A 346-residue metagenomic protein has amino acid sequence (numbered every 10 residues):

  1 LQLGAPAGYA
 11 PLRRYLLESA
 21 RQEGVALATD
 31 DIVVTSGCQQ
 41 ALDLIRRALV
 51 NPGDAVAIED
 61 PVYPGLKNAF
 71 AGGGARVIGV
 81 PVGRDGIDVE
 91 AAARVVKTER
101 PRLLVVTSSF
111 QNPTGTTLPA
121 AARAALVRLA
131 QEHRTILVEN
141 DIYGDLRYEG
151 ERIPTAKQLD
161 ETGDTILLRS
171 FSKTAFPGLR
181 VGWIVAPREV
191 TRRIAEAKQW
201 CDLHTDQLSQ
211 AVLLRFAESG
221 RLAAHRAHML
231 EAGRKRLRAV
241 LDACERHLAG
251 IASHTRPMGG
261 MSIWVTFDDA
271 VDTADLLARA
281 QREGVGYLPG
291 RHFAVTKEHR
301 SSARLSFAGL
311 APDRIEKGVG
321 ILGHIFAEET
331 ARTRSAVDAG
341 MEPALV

Functional and structural regions predicted by a protein language model:
L1-H133, G144-D160, G233, D313 (+3 more regions): Conserved core of the PLP fold type I
I58, G79, L137-E139, L213 (+1 more regions): Hydrophobic residues in well-ordered beta-strands that form the structural core
D145, K157-R193, T205-L208: Active-site PLP attachment segment
I194-C201, E218-L241, A270-D272: Structural signature of PLP-dependent enzymes
A195, V265-R304, P312-K317: Conserved C-terminal alpha-helix-loop-beta "cap" of PLP-dependent enzymes that closes/shapes the active-site mouth
L214, E231-L241, A252-T266, L276: Conserved glycine-rich beta-strand-loop-beta hairpin in the small C-terminal domain of fold type I
R282, K297-V346: PLP-dependent enzyme catalytic core of the Aspartate aminotransferase-like
